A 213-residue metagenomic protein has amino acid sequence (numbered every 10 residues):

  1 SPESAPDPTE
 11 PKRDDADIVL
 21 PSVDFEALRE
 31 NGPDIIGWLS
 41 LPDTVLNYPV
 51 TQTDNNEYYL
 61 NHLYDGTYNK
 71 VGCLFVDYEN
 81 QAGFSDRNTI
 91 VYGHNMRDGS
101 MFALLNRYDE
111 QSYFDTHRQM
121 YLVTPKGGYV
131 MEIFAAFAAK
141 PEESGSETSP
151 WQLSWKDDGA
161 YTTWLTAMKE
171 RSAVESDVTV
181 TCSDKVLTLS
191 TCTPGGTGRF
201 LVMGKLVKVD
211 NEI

Functional and structural regions predicted by a protein language model:
S1-I213: Solvent-exposed, non-transmembrane regions of membrane-associated and secreted proteins
